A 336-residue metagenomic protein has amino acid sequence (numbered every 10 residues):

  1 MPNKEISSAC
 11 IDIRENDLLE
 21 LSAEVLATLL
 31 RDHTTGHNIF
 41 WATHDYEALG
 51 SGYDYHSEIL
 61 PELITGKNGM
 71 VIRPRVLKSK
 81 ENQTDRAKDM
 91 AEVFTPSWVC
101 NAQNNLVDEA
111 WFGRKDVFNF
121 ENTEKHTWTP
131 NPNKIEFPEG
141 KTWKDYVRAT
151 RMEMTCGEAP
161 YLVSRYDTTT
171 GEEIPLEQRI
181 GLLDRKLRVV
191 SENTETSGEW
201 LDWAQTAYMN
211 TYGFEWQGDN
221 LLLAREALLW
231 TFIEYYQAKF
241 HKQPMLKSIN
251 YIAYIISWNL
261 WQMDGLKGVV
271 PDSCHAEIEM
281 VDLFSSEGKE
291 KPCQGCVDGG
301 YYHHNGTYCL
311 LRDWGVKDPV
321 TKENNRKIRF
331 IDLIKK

Functional and structural regions predicted by a protein language model:
P2-K336: SAM-dependent methyltransferase catalytic region
